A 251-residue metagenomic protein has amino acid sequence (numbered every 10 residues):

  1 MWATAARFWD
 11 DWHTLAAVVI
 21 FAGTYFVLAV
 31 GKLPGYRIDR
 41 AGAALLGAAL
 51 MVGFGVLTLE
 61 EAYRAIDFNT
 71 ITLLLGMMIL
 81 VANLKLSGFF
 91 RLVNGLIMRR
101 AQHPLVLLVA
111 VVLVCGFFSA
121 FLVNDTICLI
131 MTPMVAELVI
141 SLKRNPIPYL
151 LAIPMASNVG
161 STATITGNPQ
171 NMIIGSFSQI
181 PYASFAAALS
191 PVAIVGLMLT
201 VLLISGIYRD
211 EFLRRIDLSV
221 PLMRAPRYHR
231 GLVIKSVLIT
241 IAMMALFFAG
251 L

Functional and structural regions predicted by a protein language model:
M1-G23, G95, G206-L238: Intrinsically disordered, low-complexity non-transmembrane regions of multi-pass membrane transporters
W2-F8, V56-I66, R91-L96, N171-S184: Membrane-interface helix termini and inter-helical loops of multi-pass transporters
A5-L15, G35-I38, E60-T70, Y182-V192 (+2 more regions): Interfacial loop-to-helix junctions that mark the boundaries of transmembrane helices in multi-pass membrane
W9, R144, A163, A183-Y228: Juxtamembrane and boundary regions of transmembrane helices in multi-pass small-molecule transporters and channels
W12, E60-I147: Membrane-embedded alpha-helical segments and adjacent helix-loop junctions characteristic of multi-pass solute
A16-L84, F89-R100, A245, L251: Hydrophobic transmembrane alpha-helices of multi-pass solute/ion transporters
V111, T240-L251: Transmembrane helical segments that form the transport core of multi-pass membrane transport proteins
S119-L129, P146-A183, A188, T200-S205: Alpha-helical transmembrane segments and, especially, the helix-loop junctions at the ends of these helices
